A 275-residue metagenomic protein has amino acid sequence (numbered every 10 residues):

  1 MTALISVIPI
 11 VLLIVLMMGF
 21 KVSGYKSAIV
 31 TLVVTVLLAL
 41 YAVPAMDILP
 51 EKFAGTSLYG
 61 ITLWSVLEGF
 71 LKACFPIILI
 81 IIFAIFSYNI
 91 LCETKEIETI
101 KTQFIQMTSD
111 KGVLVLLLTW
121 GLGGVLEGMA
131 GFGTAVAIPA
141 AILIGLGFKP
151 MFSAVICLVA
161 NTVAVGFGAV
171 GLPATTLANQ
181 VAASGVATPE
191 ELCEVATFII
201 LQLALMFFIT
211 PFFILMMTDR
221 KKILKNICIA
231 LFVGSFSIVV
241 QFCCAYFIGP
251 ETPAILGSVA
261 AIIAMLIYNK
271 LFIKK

Functional and structural regions predicted by a protein language model:
M1-F86, T94, E98-T99, Q103 (+1 more regions): Hydrophobic transmembrane alpha-helices of multi-pass solute/ion transporters
M1-S6, F207-K275: Long, contiguous bundles of hydrophobic transmembrane helices that form the permeation core of multi-pass
I14-V15, V36-L40, G124-V125, T176-L177 (+2 more regions): Alpha-helical transmembrane segments of multipass membrane proteins
I29-L37, C157-V159, I229-F236: Central hydrophobic cores of alpha-helical transmembrane segments in multi-pass integral membrane proteins
L37-L38, A141-K149, V163-A164, A260-K270: Alpha-helical transmembrane segments and their membrane-interface exit regions
L63-L146: Membrane-embedded alpha-helical segments and adjacent helix-loop junctions characteristic of multi-pass solute
G69-I82, C193-I209, P253-M265: Alpha-helical transmembrane segments
L114-L224: Hydrophobic transmembrane alpha-helices that form the pore/transport pathway of multi-pass ion and small-solute
